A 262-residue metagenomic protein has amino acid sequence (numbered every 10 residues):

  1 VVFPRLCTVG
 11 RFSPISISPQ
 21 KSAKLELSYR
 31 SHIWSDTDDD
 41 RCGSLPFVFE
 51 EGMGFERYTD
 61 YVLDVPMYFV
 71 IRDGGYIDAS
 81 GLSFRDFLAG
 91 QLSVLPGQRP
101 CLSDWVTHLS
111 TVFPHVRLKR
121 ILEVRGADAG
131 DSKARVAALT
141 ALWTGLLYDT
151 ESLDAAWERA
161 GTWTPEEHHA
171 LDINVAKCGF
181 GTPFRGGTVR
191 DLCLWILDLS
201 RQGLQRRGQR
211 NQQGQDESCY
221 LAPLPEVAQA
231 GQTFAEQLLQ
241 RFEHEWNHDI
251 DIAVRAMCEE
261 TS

Functional and structural regions predicted by a protein language model:
V2-S262: C-terminal accessory/tail domains of diverse enzymes
